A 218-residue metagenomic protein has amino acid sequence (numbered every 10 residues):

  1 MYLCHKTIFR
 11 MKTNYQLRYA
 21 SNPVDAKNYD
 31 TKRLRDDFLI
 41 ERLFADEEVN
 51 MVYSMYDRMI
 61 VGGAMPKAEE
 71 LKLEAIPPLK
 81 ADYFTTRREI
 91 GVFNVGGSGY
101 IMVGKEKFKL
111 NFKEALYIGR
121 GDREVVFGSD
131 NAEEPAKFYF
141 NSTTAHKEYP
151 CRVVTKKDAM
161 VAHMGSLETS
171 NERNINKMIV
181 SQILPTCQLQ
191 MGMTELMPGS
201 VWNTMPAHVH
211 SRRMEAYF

Functional and structural regions predicted by a protein language model:
M1-R10: Short, Lys/Arg-enriched N-terminal segments with co-localized hydrophobic residues within the first ~10-30 amino acids
M11-I76, K80-T85, E89-I90: Hydrophobic, proline/glycine-rich low-complexity stretches
D46-L79, N171-Y217: A short glycine-rich, His/Asp/Glu-containing loop-to-beta-strand
M65-P66, Y83, F93-K109: Intrinsically disordered, low-complexity linker/loop segments enriched in Gly/Pro and charged/polar residues
S98-M102, A115-L116, V201-N203, Y217: Short beta-strand segments in beta-sandwich/barrel cores
G104-R120: Short acidic-glycine-tyrosine-enriched beta hairpin
D122-V125: Short, charged beta-turn/beta-strand-edge "cap" motif at the junction between a beta-strand and an adjacent loop
G128-T186: Surface-exposed beta-loop interaction hotspot
